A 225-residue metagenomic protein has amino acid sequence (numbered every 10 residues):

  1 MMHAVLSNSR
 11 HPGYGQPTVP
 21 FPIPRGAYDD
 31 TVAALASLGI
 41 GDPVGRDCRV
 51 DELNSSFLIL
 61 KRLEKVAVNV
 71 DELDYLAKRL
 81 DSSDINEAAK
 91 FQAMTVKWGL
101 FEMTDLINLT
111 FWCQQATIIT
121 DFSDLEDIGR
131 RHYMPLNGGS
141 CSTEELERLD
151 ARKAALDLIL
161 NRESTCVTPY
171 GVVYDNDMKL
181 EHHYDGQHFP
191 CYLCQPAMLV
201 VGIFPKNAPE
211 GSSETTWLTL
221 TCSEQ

Functional and structural regions predicted by a protein language model:
M1-Q225: Long, charge-dense low-complexity segments
